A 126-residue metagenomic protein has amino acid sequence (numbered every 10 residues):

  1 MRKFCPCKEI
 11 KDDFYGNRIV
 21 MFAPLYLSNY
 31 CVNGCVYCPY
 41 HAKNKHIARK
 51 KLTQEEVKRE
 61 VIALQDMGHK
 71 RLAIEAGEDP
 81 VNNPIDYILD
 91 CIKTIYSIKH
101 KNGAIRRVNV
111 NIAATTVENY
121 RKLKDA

Functional and structural regions predicted by a protein language model:
F4-N44, R49-E75: N-terminal pre-triad scaffold of radical SAM enzymes
A42-K58, L64-A126: Core AdoMet radical
